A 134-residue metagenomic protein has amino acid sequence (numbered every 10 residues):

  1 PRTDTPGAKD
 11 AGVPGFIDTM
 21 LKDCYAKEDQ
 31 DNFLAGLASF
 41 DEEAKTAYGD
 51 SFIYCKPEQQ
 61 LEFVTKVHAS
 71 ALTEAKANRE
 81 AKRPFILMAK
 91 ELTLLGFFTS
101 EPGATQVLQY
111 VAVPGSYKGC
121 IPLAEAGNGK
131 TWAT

Functional and structural regions predicted by a protein language model:
R2-T3, A8-T134: Mature-region segments of soluble proteins
